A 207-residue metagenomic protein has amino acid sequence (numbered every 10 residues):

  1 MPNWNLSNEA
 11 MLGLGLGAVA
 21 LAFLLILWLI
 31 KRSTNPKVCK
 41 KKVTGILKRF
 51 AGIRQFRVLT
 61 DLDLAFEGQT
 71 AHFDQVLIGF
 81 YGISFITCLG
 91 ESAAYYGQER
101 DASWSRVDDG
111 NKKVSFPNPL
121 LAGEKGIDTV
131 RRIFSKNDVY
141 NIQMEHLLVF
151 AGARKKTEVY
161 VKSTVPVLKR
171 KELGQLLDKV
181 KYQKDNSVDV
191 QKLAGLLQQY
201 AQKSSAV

Functional and structural regions predicted by a protein language model:
M1-A71, L77-E99, S103-V207: Surface-exposed interaction regions that form or flank ligand-binding interfaces
